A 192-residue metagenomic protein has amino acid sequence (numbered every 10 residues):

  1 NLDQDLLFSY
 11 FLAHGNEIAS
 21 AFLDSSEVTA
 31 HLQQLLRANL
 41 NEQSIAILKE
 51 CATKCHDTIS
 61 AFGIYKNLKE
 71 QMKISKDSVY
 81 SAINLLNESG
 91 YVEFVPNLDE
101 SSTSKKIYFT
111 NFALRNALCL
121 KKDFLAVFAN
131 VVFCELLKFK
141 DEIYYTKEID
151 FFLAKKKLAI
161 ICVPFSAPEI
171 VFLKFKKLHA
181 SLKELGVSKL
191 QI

Functional and structural regions predicted by a protein language model:
L2-A30: Conserved AAA+ ATPase small/helical "lid" subdomain
D3, H31-L35, I143, E169-F175: Generic hydrophobic, helix-prone segments enriched in Leu/Val/Ile
G15-N16, N111, D150, A167-P168 (+1 more regions): Short, solvent-exposed helix-helix connector turns and helix-capping sites enriched in acidic/polar residues
A21-A154: Accessory nucleic acid-recognition modules appended to NTPase machines
N84, L182-K183: Structural motif
L136, I149-A180: Conserved catalytic cores of phosphodiester-cleaving nucleases, focusing on short active-site segments
K183-I192: Nucleic-acid nuclease catalytic cores
